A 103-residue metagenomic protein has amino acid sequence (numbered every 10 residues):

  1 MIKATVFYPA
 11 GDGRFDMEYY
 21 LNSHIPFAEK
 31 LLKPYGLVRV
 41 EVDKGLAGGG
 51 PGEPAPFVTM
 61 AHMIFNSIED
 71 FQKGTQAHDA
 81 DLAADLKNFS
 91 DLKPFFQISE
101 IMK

Functional and structural regions predicted by a protein language model:
M1-K103: Macromolecular interaction modules
